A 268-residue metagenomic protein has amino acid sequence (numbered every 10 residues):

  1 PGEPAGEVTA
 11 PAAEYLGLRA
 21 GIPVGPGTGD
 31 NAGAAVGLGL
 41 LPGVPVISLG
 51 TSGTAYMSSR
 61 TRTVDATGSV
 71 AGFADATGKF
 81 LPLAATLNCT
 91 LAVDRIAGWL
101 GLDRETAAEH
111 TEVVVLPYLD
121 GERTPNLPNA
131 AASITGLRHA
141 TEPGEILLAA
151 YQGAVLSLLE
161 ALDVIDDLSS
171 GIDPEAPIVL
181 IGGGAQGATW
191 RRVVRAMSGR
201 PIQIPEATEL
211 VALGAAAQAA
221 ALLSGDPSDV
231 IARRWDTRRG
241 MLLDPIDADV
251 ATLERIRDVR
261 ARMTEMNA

Functional and structural regions predicted by a protein language model:
G6-I181, Q186-A268: Active-site core segments that coordinate phosphate-bearing ligands/cofactors across diverse enzyme families
